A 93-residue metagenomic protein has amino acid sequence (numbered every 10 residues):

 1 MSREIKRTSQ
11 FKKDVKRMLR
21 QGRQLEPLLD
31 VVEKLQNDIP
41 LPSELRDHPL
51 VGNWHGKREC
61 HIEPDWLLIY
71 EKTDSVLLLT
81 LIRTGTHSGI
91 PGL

Functional and structural regions predicted by a protein language model:
M1-E4, K12-L25, C60-L67, E71-L93: Enriched for short, Lys/Arg-rich terminal
T8: Residue-level signal for threonine
L25-N37: PIN-domain endoribonuclease scaffold, especially VapC-family toxins
K34-H61: A short, surface-exposed loop/turn module that caps and links secondary-structure elements
